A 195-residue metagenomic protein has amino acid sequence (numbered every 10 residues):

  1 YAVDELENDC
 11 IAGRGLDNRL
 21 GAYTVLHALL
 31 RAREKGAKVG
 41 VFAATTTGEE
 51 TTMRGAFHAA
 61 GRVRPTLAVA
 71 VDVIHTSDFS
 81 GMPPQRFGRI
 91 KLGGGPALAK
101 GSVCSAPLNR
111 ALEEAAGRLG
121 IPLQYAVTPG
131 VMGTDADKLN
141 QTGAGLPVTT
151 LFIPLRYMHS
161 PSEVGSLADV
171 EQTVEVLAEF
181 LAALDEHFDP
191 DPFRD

Functional and structural regions predicted by a protein language model:
Y1-E5, P83-R86, P147-F152: Acidic-glycine-rich active-site phosphate/pyrophosphate-binding loop
V3, A44-T52, V73-H75, G130 (+1 more regions): Acidic, glycine-rich active-site loops and adjacent beta-strand->loop/helix elements that engage anionic groups
E7-E50, V176-L177: Alpha-helical metal-binding/catalytic segments enriched in His/Glu/Asp
R19-A22, T52-G55, G133-A136, S160: Short glycine/serine/threonine-rich phosphate/pyrophosphate-binding segments that cradle anionic phosphate groups
K35-V41, R64-T66, L119, G145-V148: Short coil/turn connectors at secondary-structure junctions
A59-F79: A glycine-rich helix N-cap at a beta->alpha junction
P65, M82-G95: Active-site loop ensemble at the mouth of alpha/beta enzyme cores that anchors a bound cofactor
I90-V174, E179-D195: Active-site-adjacent substrate-binding region of metalloamidase/peptidase-like peptide-processing proteins
